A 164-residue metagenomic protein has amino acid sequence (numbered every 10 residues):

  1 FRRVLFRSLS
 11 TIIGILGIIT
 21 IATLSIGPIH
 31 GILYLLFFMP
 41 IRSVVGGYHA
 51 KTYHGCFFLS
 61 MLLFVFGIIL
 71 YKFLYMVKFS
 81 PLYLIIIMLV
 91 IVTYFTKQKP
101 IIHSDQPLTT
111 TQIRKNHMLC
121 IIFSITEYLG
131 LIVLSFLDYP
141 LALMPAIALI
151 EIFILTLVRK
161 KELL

Functional and structural regions predicted by a protein language model:
V4-L5: Short, small-residue-biased leader/transition segments that mark boundaries at the very start of proteins
T11-I21, F37-R42, M61-I68, S124-V133: Hydrophobic, membrane-inserted alpha-helices
I21-Y34, L82-M88: Structural signature of hydrophobic alpha-helical transmembrane segments
F38-A50, K97-D105, T156-E162: C-terminal ends of transmembrane helices
K51-L62, S80-I86, T110-K115: Cytoplasmic-side transmembrane-helix entry/capping segments in multi-pass membrane proteins
G67-S80, I121-Y139: Hydrophobic alpha-helical transmembrane segments in multi-pass integral membrane proteins
V77-V92, M144-A148: Alpha-helical transmembrane segments
I101-I125: Membrane-helix boundary/juxtamembrane motif in polytopic membrane proteins
